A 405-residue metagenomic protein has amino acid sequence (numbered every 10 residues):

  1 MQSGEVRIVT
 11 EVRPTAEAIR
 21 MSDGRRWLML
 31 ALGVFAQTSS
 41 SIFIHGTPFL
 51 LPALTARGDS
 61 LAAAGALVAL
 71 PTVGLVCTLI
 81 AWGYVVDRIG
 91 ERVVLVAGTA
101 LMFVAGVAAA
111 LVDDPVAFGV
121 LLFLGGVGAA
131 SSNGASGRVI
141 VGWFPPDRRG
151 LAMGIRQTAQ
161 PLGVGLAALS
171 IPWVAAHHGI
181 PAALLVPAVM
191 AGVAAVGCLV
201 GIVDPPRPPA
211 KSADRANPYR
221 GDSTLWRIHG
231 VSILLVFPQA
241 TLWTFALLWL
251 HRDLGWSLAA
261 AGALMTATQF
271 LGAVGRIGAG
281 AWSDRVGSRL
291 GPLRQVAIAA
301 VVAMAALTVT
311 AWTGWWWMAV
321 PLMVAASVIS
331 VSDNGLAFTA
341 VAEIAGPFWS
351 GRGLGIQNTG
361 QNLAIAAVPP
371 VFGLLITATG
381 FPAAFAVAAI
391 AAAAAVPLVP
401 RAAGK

Functional and structural regions predicted by a protein language model:
H45, T72-I80, V164-G165, Q269-A273 (+2 more regions): Residue-level signature of mid-helix packing/kink "hotspots" within the transmembrane helices of 12-pass Major
T47-P48, L225-T266, A273: Extracytoplasmic gate region of multi-pass secondary transporters
C77-D113: Conserved MFS/SLC helix-loop-helix module at the cytosolic interface between two early adjacent transmembrane helices
R88-T99, R285-I298: Cytoplasmic membrane-interface "Motif A"-like loop-to-helix N-cap segments of 12-TM Major Facilitator Superfamily
L121-Q160: Cytoplasmic helix-loop-helix junction between adjacent transmembrane helices in 12-TM secondary transporters
I155-I202: Helix-loop-helix hairpin linking two adjacent transmembrane segments in secondary transporters
L290-A337: C-terminal transmembrane helical hairpin of 12-TM major facilitator-type secondary transporters
I344-A378: A late C-terminal transmembrane helix in Major Facilitator Superfamily
